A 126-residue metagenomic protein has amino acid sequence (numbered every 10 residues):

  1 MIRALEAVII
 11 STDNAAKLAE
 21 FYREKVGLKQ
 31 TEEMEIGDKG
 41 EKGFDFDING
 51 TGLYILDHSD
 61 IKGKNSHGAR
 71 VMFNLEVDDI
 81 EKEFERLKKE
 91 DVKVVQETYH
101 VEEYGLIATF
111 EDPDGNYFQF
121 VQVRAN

Functional and structural regions predicted by a protein language model:
M1-A19, V71-F73, R124-N126: N-terminal beta-strand motif that seeds the catalytic metal site of vicinal oxygen chelate
M1-R3, E90-N126: Vicinal oxygen chelate
I9-G52: Core segments of cupin and vicinal oxygen chelate
R23-K25, R86-D91: Short amphipathic alpha-helices in soluble, non-transmembrane regions that often serve as interface/regulatory elements
G40, A69, Y104: Exposed loop/turn and edge beta-strand positions of beta-sandwich/beta-sheet ligand-binding modules
G43, N74, I107-T109: Short hydrophobic/aromatic beta-strand element in the GNAT-like acyltransferase core that lines or flanks the acyl-donor
Y54-L56, Q119: Conserved beta-strand in the GNAT
A69-L87: Mid-chain, well-packed structural core segment of small domains
